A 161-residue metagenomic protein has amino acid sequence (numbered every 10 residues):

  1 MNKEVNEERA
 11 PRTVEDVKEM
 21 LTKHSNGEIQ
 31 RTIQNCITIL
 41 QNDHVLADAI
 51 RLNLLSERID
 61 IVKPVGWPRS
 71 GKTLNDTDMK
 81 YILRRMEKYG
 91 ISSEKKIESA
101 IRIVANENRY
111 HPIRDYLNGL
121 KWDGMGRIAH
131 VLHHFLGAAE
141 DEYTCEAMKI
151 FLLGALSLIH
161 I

Functional and structural regions predicted by a protein language model:
M1-R127, D141-E146: N-terminal nucleic-acid engagement/recognition segments and initiation subdomains in replication, restriction
R127-A139: A short, surface-exposed helix-loop junction/capping segment
A139-S157: N-terminal pre-Walker A segment at the start of P-loop NTPase domains
I159-I161: Conserved small/polar residues in nucleotide/adenosyl-binding loops
